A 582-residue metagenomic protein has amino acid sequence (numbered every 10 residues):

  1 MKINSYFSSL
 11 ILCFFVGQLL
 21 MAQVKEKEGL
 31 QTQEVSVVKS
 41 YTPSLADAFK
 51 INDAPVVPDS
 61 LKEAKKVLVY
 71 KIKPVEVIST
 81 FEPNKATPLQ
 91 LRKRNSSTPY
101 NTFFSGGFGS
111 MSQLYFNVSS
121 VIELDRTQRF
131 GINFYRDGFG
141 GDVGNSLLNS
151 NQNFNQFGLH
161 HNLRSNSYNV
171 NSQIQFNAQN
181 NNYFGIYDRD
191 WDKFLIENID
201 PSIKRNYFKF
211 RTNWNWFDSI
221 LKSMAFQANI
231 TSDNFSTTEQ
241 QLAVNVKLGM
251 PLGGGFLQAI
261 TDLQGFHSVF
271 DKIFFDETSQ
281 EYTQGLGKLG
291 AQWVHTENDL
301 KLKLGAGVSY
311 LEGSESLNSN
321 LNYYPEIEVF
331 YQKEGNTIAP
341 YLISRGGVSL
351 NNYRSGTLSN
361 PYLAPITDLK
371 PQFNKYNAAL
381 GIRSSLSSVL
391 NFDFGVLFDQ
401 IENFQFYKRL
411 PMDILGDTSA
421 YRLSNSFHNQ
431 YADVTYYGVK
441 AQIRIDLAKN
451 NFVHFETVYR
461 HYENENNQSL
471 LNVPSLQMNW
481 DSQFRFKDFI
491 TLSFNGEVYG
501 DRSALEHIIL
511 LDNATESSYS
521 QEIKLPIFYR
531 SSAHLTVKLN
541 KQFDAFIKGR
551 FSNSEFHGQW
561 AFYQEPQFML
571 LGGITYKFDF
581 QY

Functional and structural regions predicted by a protein language model:
Y6, P99, F104-G107, K301-Y582: Exposed, low-structure sequence patches enriched in small/polar residues
L20-R94: N-terminal periplasmic/intermembrane-space "pro-region" immediately following the signal or transit peptide
K85-A86, N95-F104, F108-F157: Outer-membrane beta-barrel translocator/receptor signature
R92-P99, L124-T127, R164-N171, W216-S223 (+8 more regions): Short loop/turn motifs that connect adjacent beta-strands in outer-membrane beta-barrel proteins
V118, F157-H161, F208-W214, V244-L248 (+9 more regions): Membrane-embedded beta-strands of outer-membrane beta-barrel proteins, especially the hydrophobic/small aromatic
I122-G144, I260, Y282-G313, D446-H461 (+1 more regions): Surface-exposed extracellular loop regions of Gram-negative outer-membrane beta-barrel proteins
F139-G158, N171-Q241: Flexible loop and strand-edge segments within Gram-negative outer membrane beta-barrel domains
D200, K204-N213, Q227-N298: Outer-membrane beta-barrel transmembrane domain signature of Gram-negative proteins, especially the mid-to-C-terminal
